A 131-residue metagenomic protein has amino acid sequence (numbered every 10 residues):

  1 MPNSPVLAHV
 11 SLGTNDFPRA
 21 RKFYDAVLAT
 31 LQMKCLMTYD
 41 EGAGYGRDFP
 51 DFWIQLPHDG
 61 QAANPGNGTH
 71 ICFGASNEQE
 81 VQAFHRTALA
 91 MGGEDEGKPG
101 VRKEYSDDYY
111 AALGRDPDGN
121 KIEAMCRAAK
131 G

Functional and structural regions predicted by a protein language model:
M1-R21, I71, A128-G131: N-terminal beta-strand motif that seeds the catalytic metal site of vicinal oxygen chelate
S4-V6, N64-N67, S106: Short glycine-enriched loop/turn motifs at secondary-structure junctions
S11-F52: Core segments of cupin and vicinal oxygen chelate
T14-R19, F73-P117: Vicinal oxygen chelate
G42, R102-K103, A128: Conserved beta-strand edge residues that scaffold enzyme active sites
G46-L89: Long, continuous compositionally biased terminal/linker segments
S106, L113, M125-G131: Short beta->alpha transition motifs characteristic of CBS
